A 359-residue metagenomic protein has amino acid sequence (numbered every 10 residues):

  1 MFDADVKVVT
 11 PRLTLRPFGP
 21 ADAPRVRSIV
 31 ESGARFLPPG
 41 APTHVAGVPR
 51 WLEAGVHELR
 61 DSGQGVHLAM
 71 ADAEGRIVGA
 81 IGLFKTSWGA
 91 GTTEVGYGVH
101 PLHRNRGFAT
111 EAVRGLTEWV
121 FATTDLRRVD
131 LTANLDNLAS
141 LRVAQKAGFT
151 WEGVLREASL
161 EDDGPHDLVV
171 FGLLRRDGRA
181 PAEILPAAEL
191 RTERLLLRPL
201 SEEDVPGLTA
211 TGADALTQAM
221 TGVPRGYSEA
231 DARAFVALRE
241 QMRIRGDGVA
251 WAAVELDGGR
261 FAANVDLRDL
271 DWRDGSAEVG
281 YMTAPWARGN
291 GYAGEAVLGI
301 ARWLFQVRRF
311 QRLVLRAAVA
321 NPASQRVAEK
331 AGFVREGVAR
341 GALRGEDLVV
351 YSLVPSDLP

Functional and structural regions predicted by a protein language model:
M1-F36, H67-M220, A250-P359: Acyl-donor (CoA/ACP) binding surface of acyl/acetyltransferases
F2, A54-E58, E183-P186, L238-E240: Short, P/G- and charge-enriched loop/turn segments at secondary-structure junctions
I29, W51, G55, L116 (+2 more regions): A ubiquitous structural signal for well-ordered alpha-helices
A34-A54, L68, L216-L238, V249-W251: Conserved GNAT-fold acetyl-CoA-binding loop/helix
E58-G63, F149, Q241-G246: Short loop/turn motifs at secondary-structure junctions and domain boundaries
